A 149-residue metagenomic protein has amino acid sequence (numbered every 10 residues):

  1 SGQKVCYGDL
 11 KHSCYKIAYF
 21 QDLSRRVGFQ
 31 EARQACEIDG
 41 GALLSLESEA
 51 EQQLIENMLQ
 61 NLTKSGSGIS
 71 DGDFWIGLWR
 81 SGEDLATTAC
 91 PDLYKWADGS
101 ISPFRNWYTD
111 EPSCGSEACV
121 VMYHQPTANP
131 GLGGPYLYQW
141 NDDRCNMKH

Functional and structural regions predicted by a protein language model:
S1-H149: Extracellular, disulfide-bonded carbohydrate-recognition/adhesion ectodomains, dominated by C-type lectin-like domains
